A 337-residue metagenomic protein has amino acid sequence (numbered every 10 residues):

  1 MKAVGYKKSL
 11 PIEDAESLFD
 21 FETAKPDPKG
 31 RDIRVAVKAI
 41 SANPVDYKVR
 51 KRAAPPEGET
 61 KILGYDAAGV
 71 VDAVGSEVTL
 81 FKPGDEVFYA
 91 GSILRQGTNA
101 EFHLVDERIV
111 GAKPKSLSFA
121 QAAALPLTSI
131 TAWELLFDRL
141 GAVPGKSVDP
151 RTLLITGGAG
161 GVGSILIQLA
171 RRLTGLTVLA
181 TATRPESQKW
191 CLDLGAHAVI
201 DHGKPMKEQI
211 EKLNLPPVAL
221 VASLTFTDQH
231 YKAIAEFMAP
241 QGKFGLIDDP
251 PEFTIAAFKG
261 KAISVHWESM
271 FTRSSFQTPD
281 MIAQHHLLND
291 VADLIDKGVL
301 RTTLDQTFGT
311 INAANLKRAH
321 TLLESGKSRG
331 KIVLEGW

Functional and structural regions predicted by a protein language model:
A24-S41, K51-L94: Glycine-rich beta-strand-centered segment in the early N-terminal region that forms part of a ligand/cofactor-binding
D85-E86, F102, K243: Residue-level marker of beta-strand positions
L94-E107: A structural motif shared across PLP-dependent enzymes of the aminotransferase-like
A120: C-terminal boundary of histidine-terminating zinc-finger modules
A123-K204: Mid-domain Rossmann-like dinucleotide-binding core that forms the NAD(H)/NADP(H) cofactor-binding site
P144-K146, V199-E268: Glycine-rich cofactor phosphate-binding loops and adjacent beta1-alpha1 units of small-molecule cofactor enzyme domains
A257-F308: C-terminal substrate-binding/catalytic core of Rossmann-like NAD(P)-dependent dehydrogenases/reductases
D293-Q306, K317-W337: C-terminal capping/lid region of NAD(P)-dependent oxidoreductase domains
